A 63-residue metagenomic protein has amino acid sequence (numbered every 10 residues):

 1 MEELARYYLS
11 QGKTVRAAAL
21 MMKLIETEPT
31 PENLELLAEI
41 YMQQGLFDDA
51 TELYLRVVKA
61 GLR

Functional and structural regions predicted by a protein language model:
S10, Q43-Q44: Register position in tetratricopeptide repeats
